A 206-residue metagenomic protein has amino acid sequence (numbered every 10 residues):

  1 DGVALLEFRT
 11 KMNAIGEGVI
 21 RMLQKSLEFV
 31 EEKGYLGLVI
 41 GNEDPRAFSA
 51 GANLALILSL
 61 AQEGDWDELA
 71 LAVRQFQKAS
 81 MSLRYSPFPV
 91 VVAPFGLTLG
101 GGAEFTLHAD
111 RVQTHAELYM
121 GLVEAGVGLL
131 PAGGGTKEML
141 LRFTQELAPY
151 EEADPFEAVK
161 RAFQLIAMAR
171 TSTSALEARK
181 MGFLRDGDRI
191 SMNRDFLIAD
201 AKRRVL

Functional and structural regions predicted by a protein language model:
D1, T144-L206: Amphipathic alpha-helical segments at domain termini/boundaries
V3-L6, I20-D67, R74-A93, H115-Y119: A structural preference for short, pocket-lining loop segments at secondary-structure junctions
L5, N13-I15, P45-A50, T98-G102 (+3 more regions): Flexible loop/turn segments at secondary-structure boundaries
T10-R21, E63-L71, L165, R189-M192: Short, contiguous acidic/charged loop-to-helix segments that flank catalytic cores in large enzymes
I40, N53, F105-T106, A178: Hydrophobic/aromatic residues within transmembrane alpha-helices of multi-pass small-molecule transporters
D67-V90, G96-A103, A109, Y150-Q164: Phosphate/diphosphate-binding loops
L99-R111, H115-K160: CoA-thioester-processing core
